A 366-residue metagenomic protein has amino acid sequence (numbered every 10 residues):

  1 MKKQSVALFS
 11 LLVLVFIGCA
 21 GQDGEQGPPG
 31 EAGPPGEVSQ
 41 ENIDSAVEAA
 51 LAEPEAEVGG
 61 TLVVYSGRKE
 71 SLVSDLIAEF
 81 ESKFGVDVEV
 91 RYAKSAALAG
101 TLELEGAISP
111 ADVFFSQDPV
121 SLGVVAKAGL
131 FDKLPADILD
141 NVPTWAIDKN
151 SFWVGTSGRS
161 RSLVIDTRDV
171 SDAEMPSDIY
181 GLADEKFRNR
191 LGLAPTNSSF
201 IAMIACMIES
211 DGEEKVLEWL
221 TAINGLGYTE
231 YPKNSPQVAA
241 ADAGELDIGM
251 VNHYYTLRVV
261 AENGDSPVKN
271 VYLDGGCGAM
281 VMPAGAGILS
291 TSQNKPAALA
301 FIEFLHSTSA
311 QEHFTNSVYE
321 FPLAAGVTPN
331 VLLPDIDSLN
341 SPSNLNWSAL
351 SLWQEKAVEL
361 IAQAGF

Functional and structural regions predicted by a protein language model:
G18-V47, L51-E53: Collagen/collagen-like triple-helix recognition
L51-A52, L62-D87, V259: Short, polar/charged alpha-helical segment
G59-S74, E89, A93-A97, E103 (+1 more regions): Extracytoplasmic ligand-binding site segments that recognize negatively charged/polar headgroups
V120-V124, D242, D247-P267: A ligand-binding cleft/hinge motif common to bilobed small-molecule-binding domains
F131-L139, F152-G155, Y180, A261 (+3 more regions): Short beta-strand->loop
S162-D169, V281-N294, H313: A bilobed periplasmic-binding-protein/Venus flytrap-type ligand-binding module shared by bacterial periplasmic
F187-T196, F304-T328: Periplasmic-binding protein-like
E214, E320-F366: An extracytoplasmic/periplasmic, membrane-proximal ligand-sensing/linker region
